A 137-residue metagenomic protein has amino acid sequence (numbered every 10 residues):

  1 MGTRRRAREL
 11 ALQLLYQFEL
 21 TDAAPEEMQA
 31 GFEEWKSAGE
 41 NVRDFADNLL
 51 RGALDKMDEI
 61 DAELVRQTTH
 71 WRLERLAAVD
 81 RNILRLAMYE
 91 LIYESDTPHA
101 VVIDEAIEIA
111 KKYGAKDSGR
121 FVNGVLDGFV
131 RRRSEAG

Functional and structural regions predicted by a protein language model:
M1-G137: N-terminal interaction/assembly modules
